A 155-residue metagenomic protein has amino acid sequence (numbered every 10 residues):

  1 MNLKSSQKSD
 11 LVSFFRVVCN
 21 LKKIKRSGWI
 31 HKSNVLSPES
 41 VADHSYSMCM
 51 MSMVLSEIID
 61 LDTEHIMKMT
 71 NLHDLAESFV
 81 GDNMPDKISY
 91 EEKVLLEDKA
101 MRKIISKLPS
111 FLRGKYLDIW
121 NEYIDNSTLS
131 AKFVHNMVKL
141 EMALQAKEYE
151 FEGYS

Functional and structural regions predicted by a protein language model:
M1-S155: Active-site helical microenvironments for divalent-metal-assisted chemistry
